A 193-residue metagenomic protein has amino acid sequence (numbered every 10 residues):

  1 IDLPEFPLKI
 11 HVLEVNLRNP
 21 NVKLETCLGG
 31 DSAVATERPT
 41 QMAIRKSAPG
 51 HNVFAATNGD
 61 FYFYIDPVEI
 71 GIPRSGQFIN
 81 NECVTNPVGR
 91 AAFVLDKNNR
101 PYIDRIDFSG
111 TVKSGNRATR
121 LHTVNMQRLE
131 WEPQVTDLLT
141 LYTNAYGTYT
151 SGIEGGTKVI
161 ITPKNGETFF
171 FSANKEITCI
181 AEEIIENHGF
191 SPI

Functional and structural regions predicted by a protein language model:
I1-I193: Gly/Ser/Thr/Pro-rich low-complexity, intrinsically disordered segments
